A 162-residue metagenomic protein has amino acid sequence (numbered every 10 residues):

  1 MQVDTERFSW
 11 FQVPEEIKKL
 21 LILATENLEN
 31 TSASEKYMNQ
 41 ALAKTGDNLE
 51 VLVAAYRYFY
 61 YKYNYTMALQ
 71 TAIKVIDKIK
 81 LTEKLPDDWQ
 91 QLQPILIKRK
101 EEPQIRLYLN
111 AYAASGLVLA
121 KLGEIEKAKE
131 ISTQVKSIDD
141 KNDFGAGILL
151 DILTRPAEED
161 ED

Functional and structural regions predicted by a protein language model:
M1-E50, A55-L92, K121-D162: N-terminal alpha-helical interaction modules that lie
W10-V13, K100-Q104: Alpha-helix initiation/capping motif
W89-P103: Surface-exposed acidic, glycine/proline-enriched linker/cap segments that occur as 15-30-residue helix-coil
E102-A120: Alpha-helix-centered segments that form part of catalytic cores
